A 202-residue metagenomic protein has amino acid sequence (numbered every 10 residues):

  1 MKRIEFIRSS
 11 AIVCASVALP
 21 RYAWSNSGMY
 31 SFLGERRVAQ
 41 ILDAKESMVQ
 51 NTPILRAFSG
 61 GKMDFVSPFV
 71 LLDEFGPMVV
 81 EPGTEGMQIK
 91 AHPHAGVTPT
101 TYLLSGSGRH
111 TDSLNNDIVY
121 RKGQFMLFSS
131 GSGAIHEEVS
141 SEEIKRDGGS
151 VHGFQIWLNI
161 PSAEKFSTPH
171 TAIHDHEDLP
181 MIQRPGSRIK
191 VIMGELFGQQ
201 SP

Functional and structural regions predicted by a protein language model:
E5-N26: N-terminal export signals
Y30-R56: Hydrophobic alpha-helical membrane-insertion signals
S47-T101, D178-P202: A short glycine-rich, His/Asp/Glu-containing loop-to-beta-strand
P93-G108, W157-I160: Short, conserved beta-strand element in jelly-roll/cupin
T101-K122, I135: A short beta-strand-loop-beta hairpin characteristic of the jelly-roll/cupin
G131-A163: Ligand-binding loop in jelly-roll beta-barrel domains
Q155-S162, D175, V191-L196: Short, structured patches in soluble enzyme cores that scaffold and shape functional sites
